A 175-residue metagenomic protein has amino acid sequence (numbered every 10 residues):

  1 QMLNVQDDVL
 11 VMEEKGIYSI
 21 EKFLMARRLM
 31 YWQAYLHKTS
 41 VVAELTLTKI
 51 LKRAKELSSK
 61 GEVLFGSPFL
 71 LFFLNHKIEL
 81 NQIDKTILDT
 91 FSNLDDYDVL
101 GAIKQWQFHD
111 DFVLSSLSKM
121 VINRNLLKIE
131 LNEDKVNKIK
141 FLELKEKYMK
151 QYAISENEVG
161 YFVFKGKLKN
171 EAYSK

Functional and structural regions predicted by a protein language model:
Q1-K175: Histidine-centered, transition-metal-coordinating active-site segments
